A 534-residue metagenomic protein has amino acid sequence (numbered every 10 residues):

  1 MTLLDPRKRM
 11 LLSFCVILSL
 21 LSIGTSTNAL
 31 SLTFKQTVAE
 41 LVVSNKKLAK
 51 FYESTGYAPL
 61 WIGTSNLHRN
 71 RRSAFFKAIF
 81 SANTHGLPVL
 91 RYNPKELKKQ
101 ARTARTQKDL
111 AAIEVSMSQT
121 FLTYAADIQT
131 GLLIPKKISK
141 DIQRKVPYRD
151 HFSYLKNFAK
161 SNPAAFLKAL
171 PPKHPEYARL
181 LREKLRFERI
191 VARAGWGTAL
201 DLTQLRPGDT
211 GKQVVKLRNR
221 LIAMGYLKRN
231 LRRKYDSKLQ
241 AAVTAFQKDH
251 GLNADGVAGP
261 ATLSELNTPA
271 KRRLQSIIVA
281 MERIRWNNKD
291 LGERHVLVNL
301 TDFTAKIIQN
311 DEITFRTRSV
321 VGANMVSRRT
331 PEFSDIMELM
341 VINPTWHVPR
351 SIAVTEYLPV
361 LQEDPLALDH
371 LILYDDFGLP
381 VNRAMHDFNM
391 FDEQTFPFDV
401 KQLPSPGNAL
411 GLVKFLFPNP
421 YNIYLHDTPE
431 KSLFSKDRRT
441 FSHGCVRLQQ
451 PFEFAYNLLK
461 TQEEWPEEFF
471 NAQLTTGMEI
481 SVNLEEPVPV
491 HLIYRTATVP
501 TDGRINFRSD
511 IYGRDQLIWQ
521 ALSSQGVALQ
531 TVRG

Functional and structural regions predicted by a protein language model:
T2-F14: Bacterial N-terminal signal peptides that target proteins for export
S13-S22: Bacterial N-terminal signal peptides
G24-S26: N-terminal signal peptide c-region/cleavage motif recognized by signal peptidases
A29-E53, V115, L122, I142 (+1 more regions): Well-ordered beta-sheet/strand-loop patches within structured domains
L30-Y148: Cationic-aromatic interfacial patches
